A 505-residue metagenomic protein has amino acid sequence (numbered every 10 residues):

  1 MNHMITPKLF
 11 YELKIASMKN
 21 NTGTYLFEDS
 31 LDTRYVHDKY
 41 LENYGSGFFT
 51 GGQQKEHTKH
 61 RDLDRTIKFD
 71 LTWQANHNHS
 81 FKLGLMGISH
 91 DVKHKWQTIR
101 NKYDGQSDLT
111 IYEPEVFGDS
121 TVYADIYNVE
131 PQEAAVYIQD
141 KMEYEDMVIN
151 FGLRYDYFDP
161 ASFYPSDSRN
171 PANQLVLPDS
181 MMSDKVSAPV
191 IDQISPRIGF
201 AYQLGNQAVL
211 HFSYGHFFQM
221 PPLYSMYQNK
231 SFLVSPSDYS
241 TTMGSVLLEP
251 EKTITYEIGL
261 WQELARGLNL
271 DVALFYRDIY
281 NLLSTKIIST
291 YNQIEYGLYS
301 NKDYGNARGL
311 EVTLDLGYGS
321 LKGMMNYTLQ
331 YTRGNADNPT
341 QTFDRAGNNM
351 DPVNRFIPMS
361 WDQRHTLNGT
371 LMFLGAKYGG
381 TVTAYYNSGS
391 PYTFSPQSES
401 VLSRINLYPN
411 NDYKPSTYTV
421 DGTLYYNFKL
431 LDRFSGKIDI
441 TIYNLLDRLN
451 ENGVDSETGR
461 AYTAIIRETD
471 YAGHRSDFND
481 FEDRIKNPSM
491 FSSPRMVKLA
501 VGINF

Functional and structural regions predicted by a protein language model:
M1-D91, N269-D271: Outer-membrane beta-barrel domain signature, strongest for Gram-negative TonB-dependent receptors and also present
M1-H3, I67-W73, V136-M142, L153 (+10 more regions): Residues on the lipid-exposed face of transmembrane beta-strands in outer-membrane beta-barrel proteins
E12, A16, H211, G215 (+5 more regions): Membrane-embedded beta-barrel scaffold of Gram-negative outer-membrane proteins
L13-K19, L83-S89, F151-Y157, F212-H216 (+8 more regions): Transmembrane beta-barrel strands of outer-membrane/channel proteins
Q54, Q74, N78-Q207, S231 (+2 more regions): Signature of Gram-negative outer-membrane beta-barrel scaffolds
R61-R65, E130-A134, V190-I194, K252-Y256 (+6 more regions): Residues that define the transmembrane beta-barrel architecture of outer-membrane proteins
F275-I279, I294-P396: Gram-negative outer-membrane beta-barrel transporters
Y385-V401, T417-T419, Y426-F505: C-terminal beta-signal and adjacent terminal beta-strands/loops of Gram-negative outer-membrane beta-barrel proteins
